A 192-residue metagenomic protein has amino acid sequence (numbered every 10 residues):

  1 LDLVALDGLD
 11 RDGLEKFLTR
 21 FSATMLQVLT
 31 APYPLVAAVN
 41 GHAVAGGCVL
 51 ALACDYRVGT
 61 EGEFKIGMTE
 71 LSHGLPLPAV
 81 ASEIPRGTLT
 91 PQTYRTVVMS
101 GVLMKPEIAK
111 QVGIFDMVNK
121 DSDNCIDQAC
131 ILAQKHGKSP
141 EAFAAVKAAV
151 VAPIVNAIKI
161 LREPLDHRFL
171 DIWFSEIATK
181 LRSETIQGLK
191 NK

Functional and structural regions predicted by a protein language model:
L1-A23: Glycine- (often His-adjacent) and acidic-residue-rich active-site loop that binds/positions the CoA thioester
D2, L50-A51, A109, T185: Hydrophobic/aromatic residues within transmembrane alpha-helices of multi-pass small-molecule transporters
R20-P32: Catalytic-core regions built around general acid/base machinery
T24, V44-V97, Q128-A129: CoA-thioester-processing core
A38-V44, V97-V102: Glycine-rich beta-to-alpha transition loops that act as phosphate-gripper elements at the mouths of alpha/beta enzyme
Y56, T96, S100-V102, I108 (+1 more regions): Well-ordered beta-strand positions
G59-F64, F115-E163, G188-L189: C-terminal long alpha-helix characteristic of the crotonase
L181-K192: Terminal low-complexity tails and localization/encapsulation signals of metabolic enzymes
